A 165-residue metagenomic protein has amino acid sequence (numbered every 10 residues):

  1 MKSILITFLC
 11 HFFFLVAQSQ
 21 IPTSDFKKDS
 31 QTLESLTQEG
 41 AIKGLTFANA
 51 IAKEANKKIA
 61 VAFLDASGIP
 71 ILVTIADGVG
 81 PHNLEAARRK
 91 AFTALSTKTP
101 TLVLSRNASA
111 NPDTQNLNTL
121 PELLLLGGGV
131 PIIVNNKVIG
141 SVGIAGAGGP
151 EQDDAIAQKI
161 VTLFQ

Functional and structural regions predicted by a protein language model:
M1-Q20: Bacterial Sec-dependent N-terminal signal peptides
Q20-Q165: Flexible, solvent-exposed loop/hinge segments and secondary-structure transition points
